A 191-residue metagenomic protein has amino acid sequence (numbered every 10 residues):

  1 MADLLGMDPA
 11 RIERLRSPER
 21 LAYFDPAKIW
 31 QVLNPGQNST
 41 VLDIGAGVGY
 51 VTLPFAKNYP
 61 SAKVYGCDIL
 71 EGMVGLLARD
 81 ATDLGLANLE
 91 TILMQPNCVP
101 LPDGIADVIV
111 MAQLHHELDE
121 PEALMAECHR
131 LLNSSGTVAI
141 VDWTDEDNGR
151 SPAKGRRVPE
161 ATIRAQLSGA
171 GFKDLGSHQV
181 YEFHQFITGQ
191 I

Functional and structural regions predicted by a protein language model:
A2-L5, E13-R20, T137-T188: C-terminal alpha-helical "lid/dimerization" subdomain adjacent to the S-adenosyl-L-methionine
R20-S39: Conserved alpha-helix/loop element of class I SAM-dependent methyltransferases that forms part of the SAM/SAH-binding
P35, N58-Y59, L118, L132: A generic alpha-to-beta junction signature in SAM-dependent methyltransferases
L42, V48-C98: Class I SAM-dependent methyltransferase SAM/SAH-binding core
N97-V108: A short acidic, Gly/Pro-enriched loop at the edge of an enzyme's catalytic core that lines a small-molecule cofactor
D107-E120: A short SAM/SAH-binding and catalytic strip from SAM-dependent methyltransferases
E122-S134: A short glycine-rich, Lys/Arg-flanked "PGG" loop and its adjoining helix->strand segment in the class I
